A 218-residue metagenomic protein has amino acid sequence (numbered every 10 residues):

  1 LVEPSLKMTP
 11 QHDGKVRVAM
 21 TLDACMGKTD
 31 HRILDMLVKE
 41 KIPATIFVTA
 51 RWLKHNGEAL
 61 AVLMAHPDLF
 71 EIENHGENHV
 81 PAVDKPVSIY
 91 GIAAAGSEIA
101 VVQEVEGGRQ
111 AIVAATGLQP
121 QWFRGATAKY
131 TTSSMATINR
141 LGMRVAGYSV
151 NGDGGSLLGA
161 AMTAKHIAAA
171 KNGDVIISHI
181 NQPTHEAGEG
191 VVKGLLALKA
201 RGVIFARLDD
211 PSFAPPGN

Functional and structural regions predicted by a protein language model:
L1-D84, I89-Y90, G96, G107-A114 (+1 more regions): Active-site beta->alpha N-cap acidic-glycine motif
V2-H12, E40, K54, H185-N218: C-terminal domain-boundary segment and adjacent tail
P4, L34, L60-A61, V102-R109 (+3 more regions): Generic structural signal for well-ordered alpha-helices, preferentially at hydrophobic/aromatic core positions
V18-T21, A44-V48, E71-N74, Q121-R124 (+3 more regions): Structural recognition of the beta-strand scaffold that forms the well-ordered cores of secreted hydrolase catalytic
A24-T29, V48-E58, R124-T131, D153-G159 (+1 more regions): Acidic-and-aromatic substrate-binding clefts and catalytic sites of carbohydrate-active enzymes
A82-I89, L157-A161, E186-V192, G217-N218: Histidine/acidic-residue-rich catalytic or RNA/ligand-binding cores of hydrolases and nuclease-related proteins
A95-Q103, I167, H185-E189: Non-membrane alpha-helical structural segments and their capping/turn regions in soluble enzymes
Q119, K129-A169, G202-A214: His/Asp/Glu-enriched short active-site or ligand-binding loop at hydrolase and phosphoryl-transfer sites
